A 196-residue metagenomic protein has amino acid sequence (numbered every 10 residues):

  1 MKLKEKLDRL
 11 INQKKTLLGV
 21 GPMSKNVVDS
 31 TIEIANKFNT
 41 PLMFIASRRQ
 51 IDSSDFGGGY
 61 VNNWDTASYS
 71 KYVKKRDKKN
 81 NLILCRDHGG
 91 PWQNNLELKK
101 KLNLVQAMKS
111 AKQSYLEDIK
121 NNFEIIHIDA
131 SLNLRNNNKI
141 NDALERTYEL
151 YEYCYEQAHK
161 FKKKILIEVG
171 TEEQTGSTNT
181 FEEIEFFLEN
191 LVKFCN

Functional and structural regions predicted by a protein language model:
M1-R86, Q93-N94, K100-K109, Q113-L116 (+1 more regions): Alpha/beta catalytic barrel-like cores
G90, N94-N196: Helix-rich catalytic cores of soluble enzyme domains
